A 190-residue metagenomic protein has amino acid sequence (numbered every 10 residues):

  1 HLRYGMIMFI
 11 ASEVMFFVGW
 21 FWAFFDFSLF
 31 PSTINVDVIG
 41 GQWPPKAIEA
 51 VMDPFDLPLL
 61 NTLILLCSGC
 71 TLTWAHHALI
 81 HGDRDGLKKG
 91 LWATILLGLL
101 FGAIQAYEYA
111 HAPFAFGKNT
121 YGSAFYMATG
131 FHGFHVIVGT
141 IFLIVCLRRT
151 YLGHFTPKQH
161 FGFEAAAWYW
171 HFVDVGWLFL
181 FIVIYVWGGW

Functional and structural regions predicted by a protein language model:
H1-W190: ...captures the hydrophobic TM-helix bundle architecture rather than a specific catalytic motif, and can also fire on
